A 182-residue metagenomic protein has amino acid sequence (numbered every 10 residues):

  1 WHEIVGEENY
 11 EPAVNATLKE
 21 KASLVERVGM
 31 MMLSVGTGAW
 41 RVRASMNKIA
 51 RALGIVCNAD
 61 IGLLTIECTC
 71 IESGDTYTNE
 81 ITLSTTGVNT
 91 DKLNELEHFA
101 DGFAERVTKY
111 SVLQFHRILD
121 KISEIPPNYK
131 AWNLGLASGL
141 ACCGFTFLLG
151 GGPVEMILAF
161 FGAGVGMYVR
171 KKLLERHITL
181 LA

Functional and structural regions predicted by a protein language model:
W1-Y110: Soluble N-terminal domains of membrane-associated systems
R43-S45, F115-L119: Short, well-structured alpha-helical segments that form the helix of a local strand-helix-strand
A50, E97-V107, S123, L148 (+4 more regions): Structural signal for hydrophobic packing residues in well-ordered secondary-structure cores of soluble enzyme domains
Y77, F99, F103, F115 (+2 more regions): Phenylalanine-focused residue identity feature
A104-H116, Y129-G135: Short, flexible active-site-proximal loops enriched in glycine and acidic residues
R117-P127: Cytosolic juxtamembrane amphipathic/interface segments immediately preceding and feeding into a transmembrane helix
P127-A182: Core alpha-helical transmembrane segments of integral membrane proteins
